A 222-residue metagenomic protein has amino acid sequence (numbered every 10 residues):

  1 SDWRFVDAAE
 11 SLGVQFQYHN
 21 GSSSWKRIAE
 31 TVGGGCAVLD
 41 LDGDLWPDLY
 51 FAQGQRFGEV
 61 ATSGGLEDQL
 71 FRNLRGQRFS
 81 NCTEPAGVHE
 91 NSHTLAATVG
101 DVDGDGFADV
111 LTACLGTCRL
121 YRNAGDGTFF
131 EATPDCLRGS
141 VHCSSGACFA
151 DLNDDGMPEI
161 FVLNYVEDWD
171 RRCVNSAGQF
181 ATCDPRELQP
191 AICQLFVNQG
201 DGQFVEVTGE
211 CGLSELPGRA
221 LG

Functional and structural regions predicted by a protein language model:
S1-G222: Beta-propeller-forming repeat regions
